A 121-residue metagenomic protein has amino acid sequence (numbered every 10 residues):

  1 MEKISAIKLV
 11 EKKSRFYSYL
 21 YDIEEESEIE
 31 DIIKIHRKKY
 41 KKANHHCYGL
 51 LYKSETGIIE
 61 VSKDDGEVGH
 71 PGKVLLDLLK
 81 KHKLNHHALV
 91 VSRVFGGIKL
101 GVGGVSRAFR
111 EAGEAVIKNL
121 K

Functional and structural regions predicted by a protein language model:
M1-H70: C-terminal regulatory domains involved in ligand/effector binding and gene-expression control
K13, I29, V68, I98 (+2 more regions): Hydrophobic alpha-helical segments and helix-packing faces
D31-I35, V74, A108-A115: Long, highly charged amphipathic alpha-helices
S62-D64, V94-K99: A short glycine/serine-rich beta->alpha loop
D65-L78, H86, V105: Conserved mixed alpha/beta catalytic, RNA-binding, or beta-rich assembly cores of soluble enzyme, regulatory
H82: Gly/His-enriched, cation/cofactor- and phosphate-binding structural elements
N85-G96: Glycine- and acidic-rich phosphate- and metal-coordinating loops
V91, K99-K121: Glycine- and Gly-Pro-enriched alpha-helical subdomains that act as flexible, kink-prone "lid/hinge" or packing modules
